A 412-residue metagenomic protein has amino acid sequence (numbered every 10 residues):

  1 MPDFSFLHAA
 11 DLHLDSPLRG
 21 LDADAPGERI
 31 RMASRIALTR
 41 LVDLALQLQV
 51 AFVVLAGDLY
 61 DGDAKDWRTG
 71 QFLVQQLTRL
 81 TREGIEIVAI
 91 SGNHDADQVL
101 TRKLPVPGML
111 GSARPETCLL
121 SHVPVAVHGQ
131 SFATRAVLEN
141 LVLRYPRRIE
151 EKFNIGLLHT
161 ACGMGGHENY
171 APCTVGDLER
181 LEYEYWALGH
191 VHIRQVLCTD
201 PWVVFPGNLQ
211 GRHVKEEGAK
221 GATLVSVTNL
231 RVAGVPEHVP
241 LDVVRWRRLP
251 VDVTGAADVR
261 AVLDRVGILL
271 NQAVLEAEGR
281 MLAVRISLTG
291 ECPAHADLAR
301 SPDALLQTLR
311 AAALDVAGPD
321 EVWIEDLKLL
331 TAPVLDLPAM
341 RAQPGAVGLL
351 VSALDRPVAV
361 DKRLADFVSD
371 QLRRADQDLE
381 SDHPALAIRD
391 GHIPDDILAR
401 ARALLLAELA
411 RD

Functional and structural regions predicted by a protein language model:
M1-D24, S226-D252: Domain-start "cap" segments at the beginnings of catalytic or binding domains
M1-G70, A387-D395: N-terminal active-site segment of His-dependent metallophosphoesterases
D3, Q49, K152, E182 (+2 more regions): Short loop/turn motifs at secondary-structure junctions
F6-H8, V54, I155-L157, A187 (+1 more regions): Structural motif
S16, V127, L405: Conserved A-loop
A25-G27, F52, D63-V235: His/Asp/Glu-rich metal-coordinating catalytic cores of metallo-dependent phosphodiesterases/hydrolases acting on
R35-L46, V74, V142-P146, L263-G267 (+1 more regions): Amphipathic, non-transmembrane alpha-helical secondary structure
L241-D412: Accessory, non-catalytic peripheral segments of nucleic-acid enzymes
